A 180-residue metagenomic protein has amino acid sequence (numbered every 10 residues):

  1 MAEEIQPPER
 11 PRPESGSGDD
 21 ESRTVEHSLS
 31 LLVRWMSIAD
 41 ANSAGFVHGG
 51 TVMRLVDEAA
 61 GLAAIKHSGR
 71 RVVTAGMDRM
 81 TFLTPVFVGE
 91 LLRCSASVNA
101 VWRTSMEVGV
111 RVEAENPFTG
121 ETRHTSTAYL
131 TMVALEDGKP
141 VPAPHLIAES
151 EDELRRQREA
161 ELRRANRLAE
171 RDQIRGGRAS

Functional and structural regions predicted by a protein language model:
A2-E14, D19-D20, S30-L31, F87-L91 (+1 more regions): HotDog/MaoC-like acyl-thioester-processing domains
E4, E26-H27, V47, G61-S95 (+2 more regions): Hydrophobic beta-strand-centered segment that forms part of the acyl-chain substrate-binding groove
I5-P8, M36, G50, V72: Compositionally biased, intrinsically disordered low-complexity segments enriched in polar/proline residues
T24-S37: Short amphipathic
M36-S37, F82, M132-A134: Hydrophobic residues in beta-strands and at strand termini
A39-R54: A conserved, well-ordered hydrophobic junction motif at loop->secondary-structure transitions
